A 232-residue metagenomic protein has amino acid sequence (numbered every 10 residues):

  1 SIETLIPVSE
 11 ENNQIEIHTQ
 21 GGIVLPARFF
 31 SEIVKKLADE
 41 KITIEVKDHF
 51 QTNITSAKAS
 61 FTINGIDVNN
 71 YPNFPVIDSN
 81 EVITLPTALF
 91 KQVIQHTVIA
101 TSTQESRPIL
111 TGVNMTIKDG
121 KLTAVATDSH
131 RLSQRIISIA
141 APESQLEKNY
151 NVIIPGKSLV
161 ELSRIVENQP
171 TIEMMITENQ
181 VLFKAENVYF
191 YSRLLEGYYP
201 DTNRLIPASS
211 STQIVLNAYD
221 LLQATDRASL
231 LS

Functional and structural regions predicted by a protein language model:
S1-A100, K121-Q169, E173-S232: DNA polymerase sliding clamps and clamp-related checkpoint/processivity subunits
P108-L122: Aromatic- and glycine-enriched pocket-lining scaffold segments that form the walls of small-molecule binding clefts
